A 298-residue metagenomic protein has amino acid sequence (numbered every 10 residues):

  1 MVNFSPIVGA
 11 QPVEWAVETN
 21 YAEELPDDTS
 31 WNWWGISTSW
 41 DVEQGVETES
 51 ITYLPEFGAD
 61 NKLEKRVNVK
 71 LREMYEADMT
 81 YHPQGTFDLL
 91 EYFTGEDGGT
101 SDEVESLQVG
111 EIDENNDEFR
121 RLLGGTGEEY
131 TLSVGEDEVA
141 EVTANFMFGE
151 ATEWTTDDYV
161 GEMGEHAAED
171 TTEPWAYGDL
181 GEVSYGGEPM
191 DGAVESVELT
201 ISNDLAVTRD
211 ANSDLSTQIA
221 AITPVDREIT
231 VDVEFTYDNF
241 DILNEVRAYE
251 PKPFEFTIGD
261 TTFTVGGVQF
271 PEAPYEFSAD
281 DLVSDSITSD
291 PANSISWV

Functional and structural regions predicted by a protein language model:
M1-V298: Signature of extracytoplasmic/envelope-associated structural regions
